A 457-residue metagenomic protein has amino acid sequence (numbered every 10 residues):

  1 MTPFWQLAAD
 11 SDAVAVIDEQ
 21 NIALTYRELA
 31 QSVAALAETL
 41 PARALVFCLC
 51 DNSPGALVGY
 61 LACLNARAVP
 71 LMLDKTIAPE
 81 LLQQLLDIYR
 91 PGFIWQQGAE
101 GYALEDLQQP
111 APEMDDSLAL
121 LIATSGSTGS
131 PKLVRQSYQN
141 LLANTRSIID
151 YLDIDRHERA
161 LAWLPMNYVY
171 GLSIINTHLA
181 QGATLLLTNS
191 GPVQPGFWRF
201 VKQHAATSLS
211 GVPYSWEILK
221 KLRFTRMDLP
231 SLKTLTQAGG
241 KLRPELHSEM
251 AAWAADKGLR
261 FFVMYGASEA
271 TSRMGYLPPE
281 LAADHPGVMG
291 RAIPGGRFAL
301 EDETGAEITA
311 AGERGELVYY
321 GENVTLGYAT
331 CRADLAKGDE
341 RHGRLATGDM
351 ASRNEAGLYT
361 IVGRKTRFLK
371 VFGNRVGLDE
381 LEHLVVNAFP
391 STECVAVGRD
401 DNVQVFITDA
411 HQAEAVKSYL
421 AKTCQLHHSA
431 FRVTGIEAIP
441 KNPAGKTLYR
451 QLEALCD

Functional and structural regions predicted by a protein language model:
S11-D12, D106-A123, S130, R135 (+1 more regions): Conserved pre-ATP/AMP-binding loop-to-beta segment of ANL
D12-P41, Q83, Q136-Q139: Conserved AMP-binding/adenylate-forming core of the ANL superfamily
I22, L36-T76, W163, R375: Conserved AMP-binding/adenylate-forming
A23-Y26, A119-R146: Conserved AMP-binding A3 loop
C48, G321, L326-G327, G343 (+4 more regions): AMP-binding/adenylate-forming catalytic core of the ANL superfamily
L142-R159, V169-S208, I293: Conserved AMP-binding/adenylation subdomain of ANL enzymes
A206-G211, K220-H285, R297: Gly/Ser/Thr-rich phosphate-binding loop
R291-G295, A306-G338, V376: Conserved ATP/PPi-binding loop(s) of AMP-dependent carboxylate-activating enzymes
